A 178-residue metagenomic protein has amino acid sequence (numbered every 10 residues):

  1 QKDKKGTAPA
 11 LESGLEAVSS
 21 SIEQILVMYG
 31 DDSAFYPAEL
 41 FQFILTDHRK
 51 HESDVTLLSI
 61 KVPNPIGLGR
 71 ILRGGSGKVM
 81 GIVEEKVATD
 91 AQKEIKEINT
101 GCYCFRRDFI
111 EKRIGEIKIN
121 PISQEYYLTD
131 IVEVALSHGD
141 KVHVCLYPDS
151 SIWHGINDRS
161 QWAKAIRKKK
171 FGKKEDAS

Functional and structural regions predicted by a protein language model:
Q1-S76, C104-R107, K112-I117: Conserved beta-loop-beta/alpha segment of the NTase-like Rossmann-fold superfamily that binds/positions NTPs
V79-W153, N157-E175: Catalytic-core segments of class I nucleotidyltransferases/pyrophosphorylases that form NMP-activated intermediates
